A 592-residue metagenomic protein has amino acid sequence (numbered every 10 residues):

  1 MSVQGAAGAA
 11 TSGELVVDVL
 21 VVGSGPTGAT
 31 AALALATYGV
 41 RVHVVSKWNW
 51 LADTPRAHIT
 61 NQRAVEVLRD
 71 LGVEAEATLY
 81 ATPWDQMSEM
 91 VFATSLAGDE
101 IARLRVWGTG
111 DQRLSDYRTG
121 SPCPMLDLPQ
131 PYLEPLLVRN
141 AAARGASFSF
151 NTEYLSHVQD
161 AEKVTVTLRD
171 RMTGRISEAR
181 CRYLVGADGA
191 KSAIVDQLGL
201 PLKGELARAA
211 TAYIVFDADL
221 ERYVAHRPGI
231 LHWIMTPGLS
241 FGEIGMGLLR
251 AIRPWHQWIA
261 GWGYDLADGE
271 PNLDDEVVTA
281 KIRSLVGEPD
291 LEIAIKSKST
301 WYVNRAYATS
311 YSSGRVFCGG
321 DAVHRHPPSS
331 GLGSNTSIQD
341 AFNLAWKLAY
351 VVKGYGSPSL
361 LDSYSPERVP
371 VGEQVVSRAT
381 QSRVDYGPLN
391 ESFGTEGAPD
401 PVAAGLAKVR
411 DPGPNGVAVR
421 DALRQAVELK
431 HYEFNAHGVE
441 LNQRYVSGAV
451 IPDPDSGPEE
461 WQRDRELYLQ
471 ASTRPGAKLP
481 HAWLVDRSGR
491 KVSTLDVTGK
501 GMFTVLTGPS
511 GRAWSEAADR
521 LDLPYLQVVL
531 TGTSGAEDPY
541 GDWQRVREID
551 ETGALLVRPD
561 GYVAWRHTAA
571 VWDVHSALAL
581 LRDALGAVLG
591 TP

Functional and structural regions predicted by a protein language model:
T11-T27: Beta1/beta-strand and adjacent pyrophosphate-binding region of the FAD-binding site in flavoprotein oxidoreductases
L15-V17, M172-Y183: Core beta-strand elements of the Rossmann-like FAD/NAD(P) dinucleotide-binding domain in flavoenzyme oxidoreductases
G23-A32, L68, L137, G186 (+7 more regions): Conserved mid-domain beta->alpha element of the FAD-binding
A36-R56: Glycine-rich FAD pyrophosphate-binding loop
R56-N140, F241-G242: Active-site-adjacent segment of FAD-dependent monooxygenases/related oxidoreductases
V73, R139, Y183, A187-V303: Conserved FAD-binding catalytic core of PHBH/FMO-like flavoproteins
F150-T165: A conserved short coil-to-beta-strand element within the FAD-binding core of flavoproteins
A349-A477, R490, G499, D519-R520 (+1 more regions): C-terminal helical "tail/cap" subdomain of flavin- and related membrane-associated enzymes
